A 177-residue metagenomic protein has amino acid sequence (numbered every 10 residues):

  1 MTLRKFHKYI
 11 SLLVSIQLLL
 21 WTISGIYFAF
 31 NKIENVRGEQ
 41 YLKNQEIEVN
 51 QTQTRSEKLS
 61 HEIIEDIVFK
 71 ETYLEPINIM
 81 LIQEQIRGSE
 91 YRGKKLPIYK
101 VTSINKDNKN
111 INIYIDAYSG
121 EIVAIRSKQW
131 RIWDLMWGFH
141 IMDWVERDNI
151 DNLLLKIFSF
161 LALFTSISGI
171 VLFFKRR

Functional and structural regions predicted by a protein language model:
M1-R177: Conserved histidines in hydrophobic membrane contexts and catalytic metal-binding motifs
